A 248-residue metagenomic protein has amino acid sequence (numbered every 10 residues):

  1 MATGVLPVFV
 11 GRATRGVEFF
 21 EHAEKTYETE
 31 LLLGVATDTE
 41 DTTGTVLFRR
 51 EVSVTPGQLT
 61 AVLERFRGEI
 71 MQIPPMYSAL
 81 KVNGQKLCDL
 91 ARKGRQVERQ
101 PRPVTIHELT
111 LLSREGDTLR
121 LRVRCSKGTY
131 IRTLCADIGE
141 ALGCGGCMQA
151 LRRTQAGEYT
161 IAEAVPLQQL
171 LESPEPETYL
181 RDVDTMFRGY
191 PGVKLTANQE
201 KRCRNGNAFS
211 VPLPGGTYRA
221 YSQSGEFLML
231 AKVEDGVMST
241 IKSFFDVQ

Functional and structural regions predicted by a protein language model:
M1-E163, M229-L230, V237-S239: RNA pseudouridine synthases
T3-V5, A23, G57, L63 (+1 more regions): Accessory RNA 3′-end/elbow-binding domains used by RNA modification enzymes
